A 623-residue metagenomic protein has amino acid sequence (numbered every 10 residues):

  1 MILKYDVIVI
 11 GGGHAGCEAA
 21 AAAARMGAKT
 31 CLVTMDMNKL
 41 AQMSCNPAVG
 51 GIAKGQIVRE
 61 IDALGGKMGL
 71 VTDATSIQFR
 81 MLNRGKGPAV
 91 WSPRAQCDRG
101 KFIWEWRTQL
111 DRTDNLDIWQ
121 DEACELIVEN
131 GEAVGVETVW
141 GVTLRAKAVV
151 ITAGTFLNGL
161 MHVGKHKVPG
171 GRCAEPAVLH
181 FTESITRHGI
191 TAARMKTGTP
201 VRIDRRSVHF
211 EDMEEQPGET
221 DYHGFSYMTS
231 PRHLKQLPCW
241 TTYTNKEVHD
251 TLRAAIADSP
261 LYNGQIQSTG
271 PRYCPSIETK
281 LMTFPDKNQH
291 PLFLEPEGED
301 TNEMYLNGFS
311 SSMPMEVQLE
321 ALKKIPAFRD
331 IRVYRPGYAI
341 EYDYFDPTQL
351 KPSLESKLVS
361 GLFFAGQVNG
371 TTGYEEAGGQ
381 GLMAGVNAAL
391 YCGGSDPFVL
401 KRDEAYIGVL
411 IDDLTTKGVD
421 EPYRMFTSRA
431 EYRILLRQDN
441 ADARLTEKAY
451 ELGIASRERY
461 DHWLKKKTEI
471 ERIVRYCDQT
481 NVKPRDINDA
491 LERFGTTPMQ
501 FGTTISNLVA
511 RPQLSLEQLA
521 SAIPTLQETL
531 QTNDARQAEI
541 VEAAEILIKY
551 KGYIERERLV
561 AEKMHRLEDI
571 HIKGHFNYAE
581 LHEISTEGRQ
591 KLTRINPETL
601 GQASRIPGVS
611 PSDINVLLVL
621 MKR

Functional and structural regions predicted by a protein language model:
I2-A15: Beta1/beta-strand and adjacent pyrophosphate-binding region of the FAD-binding site in flavoprotein oxidoreductases
L3-Y5, V139-A148: Core beta-strand elements of the Rossmann-like FAD/NAD(P) dinucleotide-binding domain in flavoenzyme oxidoreductases
I10, T143-G154: Short hydrophobic core segments
A21-E125, E129, W140, T152-R172 (+4 more regions): Conserved N-terminal/central alpha/beta ligand/cofactor-binding core
D36-N38, K54, T182-L319, T416-F501 (+1 more regions): An anion/pyrophosphate-binding glycine-rich loop and adjacent beta-alpha core in soluble alpha-beta enzymes
Y305-T371, F398-D412, Q537-K591, N596: A glycine-rich dinucleotide-binding beta-alpha-beta segment and adjacent secondary-structure elements that constitute
A377-F398: Internal hydrophobic alpha-helix adjacent to the cofactor/substrate pocket in enzyme cavities
R429, T446-N615, V619-R623: Extended, charge-enriched "interface" segments that sit outside catalytic cores
